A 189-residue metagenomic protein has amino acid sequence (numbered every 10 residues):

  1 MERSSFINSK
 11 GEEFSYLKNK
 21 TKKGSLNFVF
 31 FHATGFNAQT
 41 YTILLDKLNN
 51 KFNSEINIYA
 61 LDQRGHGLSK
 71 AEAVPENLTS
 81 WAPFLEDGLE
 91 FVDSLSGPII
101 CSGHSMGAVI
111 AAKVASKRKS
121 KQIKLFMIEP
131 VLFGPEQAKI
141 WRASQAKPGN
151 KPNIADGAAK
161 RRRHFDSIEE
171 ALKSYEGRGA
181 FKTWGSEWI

Functional and structural regions predicted by a protein language model:
M1-E13: N-terminal cap/lid segment of alpha/beta-hydrolase-fold proteins
E2, G24-S25, S54, D93-I99 (+1 more regions): Short glycine/proline-enriched coil/turn segments at helix->beta-strand junctions
S9, N57-S102, S144: Active-site loop/oxyanion-hole signature of alpha/beta-hydrolase fold enzymes
L17-A71: Conserved HGGG/HGGXW glycine-rich cap/lid loop of the alpha/beta-hydrolase fold
L45, V92, A111-A115: A conserved amphipathic alpha-helix that caps or lines the catalytic cleft of carbohydrate- and lipid-modifying enzymes
G97-I140: Conserved hydrolase catalytic core segment
I128-H164: A catalytic-pocket lid/entrance helix-loop region that shapes and gates access to the active site across common
A159-I189: Conserved alpha/beta-hydrolase catalytic His-Asp/Glu region
